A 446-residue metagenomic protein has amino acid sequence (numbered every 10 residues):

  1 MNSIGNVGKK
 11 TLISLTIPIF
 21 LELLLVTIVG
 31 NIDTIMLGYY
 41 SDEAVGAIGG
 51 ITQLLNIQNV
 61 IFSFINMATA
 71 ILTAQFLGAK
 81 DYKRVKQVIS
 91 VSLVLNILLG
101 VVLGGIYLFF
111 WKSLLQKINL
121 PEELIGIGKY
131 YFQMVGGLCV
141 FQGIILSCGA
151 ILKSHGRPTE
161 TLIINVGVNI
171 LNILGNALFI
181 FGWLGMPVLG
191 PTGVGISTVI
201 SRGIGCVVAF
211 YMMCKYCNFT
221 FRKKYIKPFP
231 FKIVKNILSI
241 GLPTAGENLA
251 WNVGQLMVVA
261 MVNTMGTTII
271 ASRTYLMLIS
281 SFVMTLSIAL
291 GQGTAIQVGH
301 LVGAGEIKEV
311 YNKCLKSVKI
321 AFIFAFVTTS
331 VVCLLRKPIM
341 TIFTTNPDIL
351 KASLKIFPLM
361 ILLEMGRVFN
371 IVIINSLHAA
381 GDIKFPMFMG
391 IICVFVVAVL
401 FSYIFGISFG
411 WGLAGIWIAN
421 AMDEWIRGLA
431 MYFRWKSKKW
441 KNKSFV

Functional and structural regions predicted by a protein language model:
M1-I19, T73-V140, M186-L242, V298-L363 (+1 more regions): Short alpha-helical transmembrane segments in multi-pass integral membrane proteins
S3-I35, Y39-Y40, N56-A68, L72 (+5 more regions): N-terminal transmembrane alpha-helices
S14-D33, M134, V168, S201-G205 (+4 more regions): Transmembrane helical elements of multi-pass membrane transporters/channels
E22, T34, A70, W111-K112 (+7 more regions): Alpha-helical transmembrane segments of polytopic integral membrane proteins, especially the permease/helical cores
I28-G46, L115-E122, L178-L189, L249-F282 (+3 more regions): Helix-terminus/linker motif at the lipid-water interface of multi-pass membrane proteins
T34, V45-G105, Q142-T161, V259 (+3 more regions): Small-residue-rich hydrophobic transmembrane alpha-helices
N66, V135-S154, T161-N172, V194-A209 (+5 more regions): Short runs within selected transmembrane alpha-helices of multi-pass transporters and secretion channels
Y107, A150, N176, I180 (+9 more regions): Structural signal for membrane-spanning alpha-helices in multi-pass inner-membrane proteins, emphasizing helix cores
